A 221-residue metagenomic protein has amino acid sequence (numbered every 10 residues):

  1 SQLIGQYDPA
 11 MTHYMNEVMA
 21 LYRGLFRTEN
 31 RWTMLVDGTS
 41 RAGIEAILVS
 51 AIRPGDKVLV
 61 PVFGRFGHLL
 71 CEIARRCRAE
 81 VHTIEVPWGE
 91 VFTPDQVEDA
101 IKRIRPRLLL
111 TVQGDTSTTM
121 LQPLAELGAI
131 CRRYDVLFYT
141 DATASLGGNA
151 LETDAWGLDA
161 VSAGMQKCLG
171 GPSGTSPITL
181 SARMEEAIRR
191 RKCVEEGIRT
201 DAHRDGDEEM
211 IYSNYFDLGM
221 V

Functional and structural regions predicted by a protein language model:
Q2-A46, L69-R75: Conserved N-terminal alpha-helix of the aminotransferase class I/II PLP-enzyme fold
M34-D37, V60, T83-I84, L110-T111 (+2 more regions): General beta-strand structural signal in soluble alpha/beta enzymes
A51-H68: Conserved PLP-anchoring active-site segment centered on the Schiff-base-forming lysine
L69-E80, Q96-E98: Active-site-proximal loop->helix
A79-P87: Short beta-strand elements in bilobed, periplasmic/extracellular small-molecule ligand-binding domains
F92-G147, A160, C168: Active-site phosphate-binding strand-loop segment of PLP-dependent enzymes
D154-Q166: Conserved active-site segment immediately N-terminal to the catalytic lysine that forms the internal aldimine
Q166-V221: Active-site C-terminal subdomain of aminotransferase-like
